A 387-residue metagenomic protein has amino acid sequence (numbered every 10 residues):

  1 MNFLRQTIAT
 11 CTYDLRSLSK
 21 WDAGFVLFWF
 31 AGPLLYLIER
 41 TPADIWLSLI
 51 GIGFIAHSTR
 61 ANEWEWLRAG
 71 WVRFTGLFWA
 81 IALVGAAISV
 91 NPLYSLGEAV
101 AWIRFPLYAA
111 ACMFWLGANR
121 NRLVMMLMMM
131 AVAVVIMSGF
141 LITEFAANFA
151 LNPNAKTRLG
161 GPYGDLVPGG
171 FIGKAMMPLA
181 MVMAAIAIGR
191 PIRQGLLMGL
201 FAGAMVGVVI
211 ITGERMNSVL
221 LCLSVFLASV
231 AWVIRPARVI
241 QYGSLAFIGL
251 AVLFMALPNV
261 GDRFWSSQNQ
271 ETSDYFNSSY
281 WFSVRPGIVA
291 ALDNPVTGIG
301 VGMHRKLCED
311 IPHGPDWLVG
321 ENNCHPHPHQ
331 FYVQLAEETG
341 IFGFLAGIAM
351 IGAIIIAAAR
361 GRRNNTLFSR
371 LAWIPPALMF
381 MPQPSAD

Functional and structural regions predicted by a protein language model:
M1-G97, F114, A118-V124, M128 (+2 more regions): Transmembrane signal-anchor hairpin modules in multi-pass inner-membrane enzymes, especially those that act on
G24-G32, P326, I356-D387: Loop-to-helix entry and N-terminal half of a specific, functionally important transmembrane alpha helix in multi-pass
W29-P33, L107, N121-A155, Y163-I234 (+6 more regions): Alpha-helical transmembrane segments of multi-pass inner-membrane proteins
T41-S58, A99-A110, G169-L179, V219-F226: Membrane-embedded alpha-helical segments of multi-pass membrane proteins, especially the transmembrane helices
Y94-A101, K156-G161: Non-cytosolic membrane-interface motifs at loop->transmembrane helix junctions
F149-V167, D316-H329: Active-site-proximal inter-transmembrane loops
I211-T212, S229-F276, R285-D293, V301: A membrane-periplasm/extracellular boundary helix in multi-pass inner-membrane enzymes that assemble envelope glycans
E271-R285, T297-T339: Long extracytoplasmic/lumenal interhelical loops at the membrane interface of multi-pass membrane proteins
